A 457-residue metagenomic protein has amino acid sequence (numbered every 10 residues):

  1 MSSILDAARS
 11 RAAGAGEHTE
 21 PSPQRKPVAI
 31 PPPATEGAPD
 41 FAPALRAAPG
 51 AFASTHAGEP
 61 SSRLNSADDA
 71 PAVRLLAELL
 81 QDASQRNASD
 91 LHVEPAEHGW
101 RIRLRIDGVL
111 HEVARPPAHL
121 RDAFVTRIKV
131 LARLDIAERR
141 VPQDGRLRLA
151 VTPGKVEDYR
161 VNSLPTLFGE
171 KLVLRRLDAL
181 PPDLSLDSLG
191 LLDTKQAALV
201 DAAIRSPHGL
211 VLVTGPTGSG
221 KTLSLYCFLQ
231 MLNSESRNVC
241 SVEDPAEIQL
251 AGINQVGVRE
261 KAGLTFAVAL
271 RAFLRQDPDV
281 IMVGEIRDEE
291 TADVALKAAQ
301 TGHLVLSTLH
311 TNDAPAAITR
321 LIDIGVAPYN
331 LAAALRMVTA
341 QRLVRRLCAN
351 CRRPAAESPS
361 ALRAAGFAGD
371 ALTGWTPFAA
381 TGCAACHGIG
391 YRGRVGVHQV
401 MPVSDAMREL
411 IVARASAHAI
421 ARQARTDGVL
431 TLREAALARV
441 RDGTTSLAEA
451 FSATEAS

Functional and structural regions predicted by a protein language model:
M1-R9, S22, I30-P32, P60-S457: Short, flexible helix-loop junctions that flank or precede catalytic/ligand sites
I4-A12, A44, A48: Intrinsically disordered, low-complexity segments
G14-G16: Residue-identity detector for glycine
H18-L64: Intrinsically disordered or compositionally simple regulatory linkers and C-terminal tails in signal-transduction
